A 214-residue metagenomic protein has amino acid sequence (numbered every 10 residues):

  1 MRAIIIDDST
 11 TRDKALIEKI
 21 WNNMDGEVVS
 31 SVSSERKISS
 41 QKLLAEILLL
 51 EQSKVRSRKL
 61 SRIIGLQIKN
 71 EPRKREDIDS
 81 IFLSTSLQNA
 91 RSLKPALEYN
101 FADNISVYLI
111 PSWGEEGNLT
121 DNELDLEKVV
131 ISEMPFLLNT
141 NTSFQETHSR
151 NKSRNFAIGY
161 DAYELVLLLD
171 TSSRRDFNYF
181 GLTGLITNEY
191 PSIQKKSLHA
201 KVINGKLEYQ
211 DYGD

Functional and structural regions predicted by a protein language model:
M1-D214: Extracytosolic ligand-binding ectodomains
